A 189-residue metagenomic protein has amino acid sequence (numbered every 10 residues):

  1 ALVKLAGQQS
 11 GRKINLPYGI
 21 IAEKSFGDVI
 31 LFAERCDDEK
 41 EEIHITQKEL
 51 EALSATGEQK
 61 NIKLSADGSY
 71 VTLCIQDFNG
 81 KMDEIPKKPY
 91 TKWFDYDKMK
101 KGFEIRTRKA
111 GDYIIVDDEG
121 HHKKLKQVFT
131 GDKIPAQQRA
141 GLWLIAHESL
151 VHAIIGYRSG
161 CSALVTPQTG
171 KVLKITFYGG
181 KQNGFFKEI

Functional and structural regions predicted by a protein language model:
A1-I189: AMP-forming adenylation/ATP pyrophosphatase catalytic core
